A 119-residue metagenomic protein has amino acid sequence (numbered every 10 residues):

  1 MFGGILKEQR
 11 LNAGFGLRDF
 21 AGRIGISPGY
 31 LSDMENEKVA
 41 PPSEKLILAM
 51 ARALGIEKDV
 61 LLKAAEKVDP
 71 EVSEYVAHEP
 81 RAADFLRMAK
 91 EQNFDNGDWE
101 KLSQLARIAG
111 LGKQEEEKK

Functional and structural regions predicted by a protein language model:
M1-N12: A short, Lys/Arg-rich alpha-helix, primarily the initiator
K7, R18, L48: Residues within the helices of the helix-turn-helix
R10, A21, A51: The alpha-helix within a helix-turn-helix
G14-D33, K63: Short alpha-helical DNA-recognition segment
G25, E44-V60: DNA major-groove recognition helix of helix-turn-helix/homeodomain DNA-binding modules
E35, L46, A65: DNA major-groove recognition helix of helix-turn-helix
E66-K119: Interfacial/linker helices and their anchor residues that mediate assembly or domain coupling
